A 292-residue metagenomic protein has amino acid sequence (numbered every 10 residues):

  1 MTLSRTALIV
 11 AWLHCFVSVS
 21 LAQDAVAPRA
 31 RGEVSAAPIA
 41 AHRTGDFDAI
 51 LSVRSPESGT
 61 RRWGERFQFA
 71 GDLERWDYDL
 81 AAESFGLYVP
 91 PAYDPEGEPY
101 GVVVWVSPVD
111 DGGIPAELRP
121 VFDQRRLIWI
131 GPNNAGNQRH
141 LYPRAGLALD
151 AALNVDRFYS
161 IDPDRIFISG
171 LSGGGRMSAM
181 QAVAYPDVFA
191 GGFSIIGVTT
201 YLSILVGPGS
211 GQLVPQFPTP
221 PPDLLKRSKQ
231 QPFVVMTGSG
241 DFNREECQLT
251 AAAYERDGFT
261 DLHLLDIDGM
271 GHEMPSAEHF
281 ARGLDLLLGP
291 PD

Functional and structural regions predicted by a protein language model:
A7-S18: Bacterial N-terminal signal peptides
Q23-Y100, A252, L262, D292: A domain-start/cap signature at the N-terminus of enzymes
P91-E98, H140-G173, V183-V188: Gly/Ser-rich "nucleophile elbow"/oxyanion-hole loop immediately N-terminal to the catalytic nucleophile in hydrolases
G97-V109: Short beta-strand element of the alpha/beta-hydrolase
G113-I130: Short amphipathic alpha-helix adjacent to the substrate-entry channel of hydrolases
D164-K226: Primarily recognizes the serine-hydrolase "nucleophile elbow" in alpha/beta-hydrolase and SGNH/GDSL folds
T200-R282: The feature captures the conserved acid-bearing segment of alpha/beta-hydrolase catalytic domains
H279-D292: Catalytic active-site module of serine/aspartate enzymes centered on a nucleophile-bearing elbow/loop
